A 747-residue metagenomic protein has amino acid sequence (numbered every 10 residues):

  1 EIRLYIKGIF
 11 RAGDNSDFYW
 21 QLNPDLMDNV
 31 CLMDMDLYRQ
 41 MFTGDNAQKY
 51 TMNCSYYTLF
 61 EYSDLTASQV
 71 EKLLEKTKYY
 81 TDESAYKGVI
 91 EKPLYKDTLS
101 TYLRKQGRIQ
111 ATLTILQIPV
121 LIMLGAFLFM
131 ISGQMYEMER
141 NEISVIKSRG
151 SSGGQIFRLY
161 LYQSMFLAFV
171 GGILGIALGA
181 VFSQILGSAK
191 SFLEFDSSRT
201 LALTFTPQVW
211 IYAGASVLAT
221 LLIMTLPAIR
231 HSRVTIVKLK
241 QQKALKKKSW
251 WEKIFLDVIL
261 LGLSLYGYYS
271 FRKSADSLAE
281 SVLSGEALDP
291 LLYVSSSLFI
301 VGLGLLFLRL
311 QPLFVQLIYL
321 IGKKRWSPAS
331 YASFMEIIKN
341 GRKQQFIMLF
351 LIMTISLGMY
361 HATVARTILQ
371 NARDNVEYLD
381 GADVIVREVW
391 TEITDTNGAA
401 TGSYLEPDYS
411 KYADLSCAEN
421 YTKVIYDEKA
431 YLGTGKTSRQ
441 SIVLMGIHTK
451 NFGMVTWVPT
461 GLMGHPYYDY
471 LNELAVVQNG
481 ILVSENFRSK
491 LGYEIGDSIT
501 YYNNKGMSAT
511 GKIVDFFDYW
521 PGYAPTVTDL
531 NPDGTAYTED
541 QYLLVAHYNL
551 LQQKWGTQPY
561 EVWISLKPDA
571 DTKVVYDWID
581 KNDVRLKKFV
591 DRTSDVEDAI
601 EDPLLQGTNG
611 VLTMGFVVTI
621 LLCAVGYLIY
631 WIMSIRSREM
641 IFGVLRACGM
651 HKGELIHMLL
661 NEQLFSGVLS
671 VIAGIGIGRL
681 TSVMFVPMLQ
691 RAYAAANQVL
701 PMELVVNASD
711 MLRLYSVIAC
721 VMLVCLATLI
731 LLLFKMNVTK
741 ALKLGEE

Functional and structural regions predicted by a protein language model:
E1, T456, L482-S498: Short, solvent-exposed hinge/capping segments at secondary-structure junctions
E1-G125, Q134, S188-D196, T200 (+8 more regions): Membrane transport/envelope proteins' first extracytoplasmic loop
K72-E83, R104-I115, P119, F169-V170 (+6 more regions): Alpha-helical transmembrane segments, especially those used as permease/efflux helices and single-pass anchors
A126-A168, V234-W250, D257, V625-G667: Interfacial "coupling" helices/loops that link adjacent transmembrane helices in transporter permeases
I173-V209, Y269-L291, L605-V611, H657 (+2 more regions): Short helix-loop junctions at transmembrane helix boundaries
S232-S249, A692, A696, F734-E747: Short cytosolic juxtamembrane segments of multi-pass membrane proteins
S277-Y293, S297, G302-Y470, E485: Juxtamembrane segments of multi-pass membrane proteins
Y560, R585-P687, N697-P701, A719 (+2 more regions): C-terminal transmembrane helical bundles of large multi-pass transporters and their helix-start/helix-kink determinants
